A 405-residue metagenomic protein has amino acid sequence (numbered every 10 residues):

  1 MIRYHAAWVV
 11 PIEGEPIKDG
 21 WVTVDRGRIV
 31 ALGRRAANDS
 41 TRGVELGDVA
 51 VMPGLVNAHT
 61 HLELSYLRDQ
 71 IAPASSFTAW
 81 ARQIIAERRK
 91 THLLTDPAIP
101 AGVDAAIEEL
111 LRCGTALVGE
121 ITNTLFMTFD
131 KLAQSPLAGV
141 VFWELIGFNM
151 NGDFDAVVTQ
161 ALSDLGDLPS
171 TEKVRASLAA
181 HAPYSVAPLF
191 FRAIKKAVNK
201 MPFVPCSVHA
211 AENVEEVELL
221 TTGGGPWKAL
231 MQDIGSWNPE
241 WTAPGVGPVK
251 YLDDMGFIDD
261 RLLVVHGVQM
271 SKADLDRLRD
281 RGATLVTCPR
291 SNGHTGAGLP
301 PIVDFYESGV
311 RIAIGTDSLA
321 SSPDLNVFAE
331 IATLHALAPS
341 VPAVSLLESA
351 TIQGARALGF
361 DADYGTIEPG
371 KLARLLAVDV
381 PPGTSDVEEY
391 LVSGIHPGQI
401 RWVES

Functional and structural regions predicted by a protein language model:
M1-D39, A50: N-terminal metal-binding scaffold of metallo-dependent hydrolase/deaminase domains
S40, M127-Q134, V157-T284, G296-I312 (+1 more regions): Histidine/acidic residue-rich metal-binding segments in metalloenzymes
V51, R68-S135, V158-T171: Alpha-helical scaffold segments that flank or form the walls of functional sites
G54-S65, P205-V214: Histidine-centered catalytic micro-motifs
H61, N123-T124, E144-F148, H181-S185 (+4 more regions): Active-site beta-loop-alpha junctions enriched in small/polar residues
Y66-P100, P136, V140-N149, N213-R261 (+1 more regions): Active-site gating loops and adjacent loop-to-helix segments of metal-dependent hydrolytic enzymes
A229, D254-I258, G298-P382: His/Asp/Glu-enriched, well-ordered alpha-helical/loop segment that forms or immediately abuts the divalent-metal
R356, L372-S405: C-terminal cap of metal-dependent C-N hydrolases
